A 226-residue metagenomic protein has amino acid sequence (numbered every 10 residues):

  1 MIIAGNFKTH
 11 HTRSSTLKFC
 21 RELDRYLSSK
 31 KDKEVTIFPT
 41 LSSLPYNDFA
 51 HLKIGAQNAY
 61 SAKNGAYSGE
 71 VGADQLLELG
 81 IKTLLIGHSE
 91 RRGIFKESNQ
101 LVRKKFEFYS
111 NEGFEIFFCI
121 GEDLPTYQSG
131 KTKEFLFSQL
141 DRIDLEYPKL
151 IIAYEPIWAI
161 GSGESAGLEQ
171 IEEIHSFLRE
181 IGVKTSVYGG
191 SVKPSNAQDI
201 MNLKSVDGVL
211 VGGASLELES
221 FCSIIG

Functional and structural regions predicted by a protein language model:
M1-G226: Active-site loop-to-helix "anion-binding N-cap" substructures in soluble metabolic enzymes
